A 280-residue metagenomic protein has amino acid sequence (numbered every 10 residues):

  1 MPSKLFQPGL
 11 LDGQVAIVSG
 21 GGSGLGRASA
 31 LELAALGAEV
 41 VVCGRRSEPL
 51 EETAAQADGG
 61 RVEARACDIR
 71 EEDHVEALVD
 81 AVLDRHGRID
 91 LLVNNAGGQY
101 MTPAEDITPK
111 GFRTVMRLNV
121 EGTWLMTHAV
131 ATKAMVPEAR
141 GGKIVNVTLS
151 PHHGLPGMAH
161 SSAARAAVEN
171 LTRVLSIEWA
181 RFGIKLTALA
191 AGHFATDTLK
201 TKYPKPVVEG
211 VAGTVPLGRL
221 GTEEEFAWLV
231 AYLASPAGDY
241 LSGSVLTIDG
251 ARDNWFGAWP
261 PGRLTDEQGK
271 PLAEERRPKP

Functional and structural regions predicted by a protein language model:
P2-P8, S242-P280: Short C-terminal tail/terminal secondary-structure segment of NAD(P)H-dependent dehydrogenase/reductase domains
V15, G22-G24: Conserved glycine-rich cofactor-binding loop
V93, A180-K185, L241-G243: Short, small/polar-rich loop/turn modules that mediate ligand/substrate recognition or access, typified
P103-A104, T108-R113, L199, V211: Substrate-binding pocket helix/loop in short-chain dehydrogenase/reductase
T132, I177-R181, D239: Alpha-helical segment proximal to the catalytic Tyr-Lys
V145-A167, T172-R181, H193: Catalytic loop of short-chain dehydrogenase/reductase
R219-I248, D253: C-terminal substrate-recognition "lid" of short-chain dehydrogenase/reductases
